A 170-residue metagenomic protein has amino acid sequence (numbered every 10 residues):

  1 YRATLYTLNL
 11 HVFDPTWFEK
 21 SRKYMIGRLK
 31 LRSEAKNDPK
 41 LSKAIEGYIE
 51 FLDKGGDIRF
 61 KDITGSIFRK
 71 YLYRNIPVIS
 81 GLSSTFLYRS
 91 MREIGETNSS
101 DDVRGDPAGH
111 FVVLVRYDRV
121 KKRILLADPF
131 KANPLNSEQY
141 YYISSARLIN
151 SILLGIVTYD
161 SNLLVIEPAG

Functional and structural regions predicted by a protein language model:
Y1-I76, L154-G170: Cysteine-nucleophile protease catalytic domains, especially the papain-like/related folds used in DUB/UBL proteases
T4-T7, I79-G81, L125-L126: A structural signal for short, well-ordered beta-strand segments and their strand-loop junctions that often border
K70-N75, S83-G109, V115-G170: Noncatalytic regulatory segments and standalone regulatory/sensor domains
